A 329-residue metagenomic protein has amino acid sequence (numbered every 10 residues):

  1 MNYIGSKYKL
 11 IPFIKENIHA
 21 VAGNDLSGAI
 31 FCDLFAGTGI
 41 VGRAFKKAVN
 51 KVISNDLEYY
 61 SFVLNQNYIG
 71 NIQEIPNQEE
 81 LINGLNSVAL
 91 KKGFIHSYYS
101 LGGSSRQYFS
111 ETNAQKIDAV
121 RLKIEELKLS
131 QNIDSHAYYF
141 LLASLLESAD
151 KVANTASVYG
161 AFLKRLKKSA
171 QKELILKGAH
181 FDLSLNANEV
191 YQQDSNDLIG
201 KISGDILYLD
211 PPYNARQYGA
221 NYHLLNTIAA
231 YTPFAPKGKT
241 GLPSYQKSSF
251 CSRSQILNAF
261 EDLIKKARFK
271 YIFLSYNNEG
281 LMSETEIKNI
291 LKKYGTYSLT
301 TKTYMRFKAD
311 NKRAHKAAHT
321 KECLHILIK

Functional and structural regions predicted by a protein language model:
M1-L34, I40-A48, V63, N71 (+1 more regions): S-adenosyl-L-methionine
F31-F45, S54-Y59, I202-N221, S275: Conserved proline-anchored active-site loop of SAM-dependent methyltransferases that bridges a beta-strand
K51, L57-D182, A215, G219-R253 (+1 more regions): Class I S-adenosyl-L-methionine-dependent methyltransferase module
E74-G84, D210, K316-I328: A polyampholytic, Gly/Pro-enriched intrinsically disordered region
L163-K164, E284-K329: Class I S-adenosyl-L-methionine
Q192-D197: Conserved SAM/SAH-binding loop
F250-S298, T303: Conserved Class I SAM-dependent methyltransferase catalytic core
